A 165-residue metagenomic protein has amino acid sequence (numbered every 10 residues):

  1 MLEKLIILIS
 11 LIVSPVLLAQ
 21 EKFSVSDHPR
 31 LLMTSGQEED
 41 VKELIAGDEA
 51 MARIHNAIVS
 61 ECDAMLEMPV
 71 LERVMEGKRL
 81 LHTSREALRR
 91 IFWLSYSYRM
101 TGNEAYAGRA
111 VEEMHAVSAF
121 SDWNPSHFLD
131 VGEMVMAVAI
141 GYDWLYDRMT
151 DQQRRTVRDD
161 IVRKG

Functional and structural regions predicted by a protein language model:
M1-S10: Sec-dependent signal peptide recognition, specifically the positively charged N-region followed immediately by
S10-A19: Hydrophobic h-region of N-terminal signal peptides that target proteins for export in Gram-negative bacteria
Q20-S26: Cleaved targeting-peptide boundary
R30-A46, M51-G165: Aromatic-lined, polymer-binding surfaces characteristic of secreted/periplasmic polysaccharide-degrading enzymes
